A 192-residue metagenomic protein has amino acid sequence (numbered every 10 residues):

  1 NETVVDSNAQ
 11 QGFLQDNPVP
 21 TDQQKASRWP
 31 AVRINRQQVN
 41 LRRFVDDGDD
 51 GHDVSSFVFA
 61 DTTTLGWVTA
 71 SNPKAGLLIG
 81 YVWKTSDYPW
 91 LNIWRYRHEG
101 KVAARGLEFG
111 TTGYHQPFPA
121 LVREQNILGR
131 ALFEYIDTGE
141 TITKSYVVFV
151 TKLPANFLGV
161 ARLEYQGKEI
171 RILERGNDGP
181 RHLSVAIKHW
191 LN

Functional and structural regions predicted by a protein language model:
N1-T141: A contiguous, surface-exposed recognition patch within enzymatic or periplasmic domains that forms
W83, I93-Y96, P119-V122, T151 (+2 more regions): Surface-exposed beta-strand edges and their flanking turn/coil or helix-capping segments
G139-P154: Short, hydrophobic/aromatic-enriched beta-strand segments in well-ordered soluble domains
K152-L191: Terminal connector regions
